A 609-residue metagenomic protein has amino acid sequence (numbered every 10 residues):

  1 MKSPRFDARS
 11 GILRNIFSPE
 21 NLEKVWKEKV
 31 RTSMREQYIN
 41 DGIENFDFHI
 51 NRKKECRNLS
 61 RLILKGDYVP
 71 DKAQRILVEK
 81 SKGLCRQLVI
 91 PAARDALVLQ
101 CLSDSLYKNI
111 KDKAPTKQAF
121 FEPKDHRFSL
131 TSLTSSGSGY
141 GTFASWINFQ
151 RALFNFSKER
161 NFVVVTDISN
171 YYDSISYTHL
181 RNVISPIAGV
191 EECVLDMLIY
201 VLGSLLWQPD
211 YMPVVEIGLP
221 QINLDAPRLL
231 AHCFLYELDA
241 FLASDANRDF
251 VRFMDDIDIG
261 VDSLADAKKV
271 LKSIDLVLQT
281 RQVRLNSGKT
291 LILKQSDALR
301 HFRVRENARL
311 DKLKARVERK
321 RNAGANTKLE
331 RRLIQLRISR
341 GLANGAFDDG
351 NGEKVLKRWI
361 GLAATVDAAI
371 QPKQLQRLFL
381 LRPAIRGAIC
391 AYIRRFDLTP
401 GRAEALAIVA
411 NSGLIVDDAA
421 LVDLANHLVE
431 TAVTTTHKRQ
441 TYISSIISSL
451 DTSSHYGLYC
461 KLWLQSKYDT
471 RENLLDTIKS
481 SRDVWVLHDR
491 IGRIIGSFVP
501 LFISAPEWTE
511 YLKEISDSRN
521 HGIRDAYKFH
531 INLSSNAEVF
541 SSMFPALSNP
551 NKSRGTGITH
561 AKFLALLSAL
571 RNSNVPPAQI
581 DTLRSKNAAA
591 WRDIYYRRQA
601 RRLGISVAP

Functional and structural regions predicted by a protein language model:
M1-E79, N574-P577, D581-P609: Non-catalytic, polymerase-adjacent accessory regions of viral genome-replication enzymes
I39-G42, D71-C101, Q118-S135, V165 (+1 more regions): Short, conserved non-catalytic motifs in the polymerase core
S103, Y107-V163, G218: Active-site-proximal segment of RNA-dependent polymerases
E122-S129, D258-D262, L293-S296: Beta-rich nucleic-acid/ligand-interaction surfaces
S135-T142, A152, Q208-V214, S296 (+1 more regions): Extended charged low-complexity segments that act as oligomerization/scaffolding linkers
F143-M254, I259-K268, V317-Y527, I531-I558 (+2 more regions): Conserved polymerase palm-domain catalytic core
L264-R332, L336, I370: Polymerase palm active-site segment centered on the conserved acidic dipeptide of motif C
H560-L570: C-terminal accessory/binding modules appended to enzymatic or scaffolding proteins
